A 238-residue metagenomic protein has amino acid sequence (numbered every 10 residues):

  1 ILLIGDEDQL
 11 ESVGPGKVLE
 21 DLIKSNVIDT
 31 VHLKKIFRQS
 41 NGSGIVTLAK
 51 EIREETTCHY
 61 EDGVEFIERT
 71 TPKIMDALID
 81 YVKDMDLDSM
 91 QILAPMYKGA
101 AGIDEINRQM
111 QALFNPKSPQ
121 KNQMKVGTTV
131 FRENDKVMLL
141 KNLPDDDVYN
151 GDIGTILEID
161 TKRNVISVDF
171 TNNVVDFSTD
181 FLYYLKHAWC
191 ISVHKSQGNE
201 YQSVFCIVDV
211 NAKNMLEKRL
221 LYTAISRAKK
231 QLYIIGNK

Functional and structural regions predicted by a protein language model:
I1-L3, I234: Residue-level marker for buried hydrophobic side chains located in beta-strands that build the well-ordered beta-sheet
I4-M138, L143-D146, L157, I166: Conserved helicase motor core of P-loop NTPases
D152-K238: C-terminal accessory regions
